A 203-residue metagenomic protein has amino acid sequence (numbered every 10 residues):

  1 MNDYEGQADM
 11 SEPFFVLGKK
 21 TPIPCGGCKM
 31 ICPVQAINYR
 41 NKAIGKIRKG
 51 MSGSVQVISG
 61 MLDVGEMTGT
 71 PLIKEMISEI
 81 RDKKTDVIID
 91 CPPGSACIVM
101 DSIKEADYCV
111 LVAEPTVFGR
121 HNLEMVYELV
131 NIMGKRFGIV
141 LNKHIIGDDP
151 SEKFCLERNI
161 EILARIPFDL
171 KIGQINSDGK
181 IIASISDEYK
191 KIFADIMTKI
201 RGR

Functional and structural regions predicted by a protein language model:
M1-L17, G27-A43: Iron-sulfur cluster-binding cysteine motifs and their immediate structural context in ferredoxin-like electron-transfer
Y4, G53, E105-A106, M133 (+1 more regions): Short, structured coil segments at secondary-structure junctions
M30, V34-K49, M61-L62, G69 (+2 more regions): C-terminal accessory "lid"/substrate-recognition subdomains
S59-T68, I73-V99: Switch II (G3) loop of P-loop NTPases
D82, A106-V110, V130-G138: Short, surface-exposed connector motifs at secondary-structure boundaries
I89, L111, I139-L141: Structural beta-sheet core signal
A96-V117, L123: Inter-motif core of Ras-like GTPase G domains
L129-R203: C-terminal lobe/tail of nucleotide-utilizing enzymes
